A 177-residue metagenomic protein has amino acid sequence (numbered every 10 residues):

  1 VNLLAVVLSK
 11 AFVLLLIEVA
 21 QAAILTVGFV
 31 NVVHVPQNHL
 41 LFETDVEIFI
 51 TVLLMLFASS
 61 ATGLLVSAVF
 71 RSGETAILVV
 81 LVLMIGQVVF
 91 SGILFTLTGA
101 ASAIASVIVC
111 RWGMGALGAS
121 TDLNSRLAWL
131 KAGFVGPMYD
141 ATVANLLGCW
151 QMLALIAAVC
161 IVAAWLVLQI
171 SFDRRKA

Functional and structural regions predicted by a protein language model:
V1-A177: Membrane-spanning alpha-helical segments of multipass transporters and channels
